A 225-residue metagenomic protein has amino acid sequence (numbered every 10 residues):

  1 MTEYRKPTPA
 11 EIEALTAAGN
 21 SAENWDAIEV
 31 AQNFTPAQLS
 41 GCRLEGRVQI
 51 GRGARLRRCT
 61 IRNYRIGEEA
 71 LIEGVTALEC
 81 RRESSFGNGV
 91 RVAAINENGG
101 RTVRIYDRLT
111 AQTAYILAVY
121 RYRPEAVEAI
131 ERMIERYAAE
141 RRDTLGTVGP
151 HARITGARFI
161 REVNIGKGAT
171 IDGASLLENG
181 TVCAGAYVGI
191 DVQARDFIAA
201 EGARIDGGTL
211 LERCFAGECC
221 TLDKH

Functional and structural regions predicted by a protein language model:
M1-H225: Domain-scale signature associated with acetyltransferase and cell-envelope carbohydrate enzymes
